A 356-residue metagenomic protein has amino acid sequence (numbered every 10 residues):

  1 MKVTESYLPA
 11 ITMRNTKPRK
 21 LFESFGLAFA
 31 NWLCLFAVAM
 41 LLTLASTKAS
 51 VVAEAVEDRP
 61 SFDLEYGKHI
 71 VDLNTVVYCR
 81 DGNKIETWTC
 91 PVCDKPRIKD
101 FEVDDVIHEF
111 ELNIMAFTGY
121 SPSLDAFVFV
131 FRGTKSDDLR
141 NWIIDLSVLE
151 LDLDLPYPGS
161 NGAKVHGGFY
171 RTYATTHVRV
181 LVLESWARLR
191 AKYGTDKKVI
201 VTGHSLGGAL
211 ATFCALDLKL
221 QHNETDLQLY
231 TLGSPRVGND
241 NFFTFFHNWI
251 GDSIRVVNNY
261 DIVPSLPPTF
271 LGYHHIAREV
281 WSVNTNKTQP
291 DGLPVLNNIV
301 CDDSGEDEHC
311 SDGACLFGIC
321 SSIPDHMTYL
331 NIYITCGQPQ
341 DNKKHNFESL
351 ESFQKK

Functional and structural regions predicted by a protein language model:
M1-A37: Classical eukaryotic N-terminal signal peptides for Sec-dependent ER targeting/secretion, especially the positively
V38-D58: N-terminal signal peptide
V52-D72: Short N-terminal segments immediately surrounding and downstream of signal-peptide cleavage
V71, V77-V106: Catalytic-loop region of hydrolases
V76, S121, R132-T134, L232-P235 (+1 more regions): Structured beta-strand/turn binding interfaces of compact recognition modules in eukaryotic regulators
R97-T202, L220-D226, I250-G251: A conserved cap/lid and substrate-binding interface adjacent to the catalytic center of lipid-processing enzymes
L181-Y273: Serine-dependent carboxylesterase/thioesterase catalytic core of lipase-like alpha/beta-hydrolase/SGNH enzymes
N239-Q354: Lipolytic serine-hydrolase domain surface
